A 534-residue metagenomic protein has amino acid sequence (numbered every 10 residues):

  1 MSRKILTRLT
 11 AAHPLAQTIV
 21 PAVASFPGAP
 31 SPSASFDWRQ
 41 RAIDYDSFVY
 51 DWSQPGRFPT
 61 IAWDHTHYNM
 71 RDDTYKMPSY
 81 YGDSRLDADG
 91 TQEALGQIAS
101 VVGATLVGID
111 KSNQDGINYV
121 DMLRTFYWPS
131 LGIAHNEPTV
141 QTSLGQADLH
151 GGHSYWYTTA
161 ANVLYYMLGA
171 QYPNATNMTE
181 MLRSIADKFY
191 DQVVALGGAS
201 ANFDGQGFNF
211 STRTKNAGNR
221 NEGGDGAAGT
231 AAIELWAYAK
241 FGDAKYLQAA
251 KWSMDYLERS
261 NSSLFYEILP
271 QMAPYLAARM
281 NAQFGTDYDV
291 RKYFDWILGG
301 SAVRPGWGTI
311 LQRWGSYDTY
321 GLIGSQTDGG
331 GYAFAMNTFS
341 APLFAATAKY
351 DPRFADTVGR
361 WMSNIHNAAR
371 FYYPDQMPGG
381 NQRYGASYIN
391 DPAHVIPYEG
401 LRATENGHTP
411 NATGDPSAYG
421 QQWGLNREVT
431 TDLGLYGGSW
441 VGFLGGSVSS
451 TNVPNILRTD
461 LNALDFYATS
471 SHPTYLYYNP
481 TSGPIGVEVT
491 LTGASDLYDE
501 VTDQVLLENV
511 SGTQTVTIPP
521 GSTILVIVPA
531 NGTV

Functional and structural regions predicted by a protein language model:
S2-G145, N174-Q206: Low-complexity, Ser/Thr/Pro/Gly-enriched N-terminal "stalk/linker" regions
F26, G96-N113, T159-N177, A217-N221 (+4 more regions): Well-ordered alpha-helical scaffold segments within catalytic/enzyme domains
D64-Q97, T139-T159, S211-G226, L257-Q271 (+4 more regions): Solvent-exposed loop and edge beta-strand segments that line ligand/cofactor-binding and catalytic clefts
G169-K245, W252, Y256-S262, Y275 (+1 more regions): Active-site lining segments of carbohydrate-active enzymes
Q283-F284, R291-V303, T319-H408: Catalytic-core region of carbohydrate-active enzymes that cleave or remodel glycosidic bonds
Q422-G493: Carbohydrate-binding surface patches
T492-V505: Solvent-exposed beta-hairpin/edge-strand motifs
V510-V534: C-terminal beta-strand-rich structural cap/linker in extracellular carbohydrate-active enzymes
